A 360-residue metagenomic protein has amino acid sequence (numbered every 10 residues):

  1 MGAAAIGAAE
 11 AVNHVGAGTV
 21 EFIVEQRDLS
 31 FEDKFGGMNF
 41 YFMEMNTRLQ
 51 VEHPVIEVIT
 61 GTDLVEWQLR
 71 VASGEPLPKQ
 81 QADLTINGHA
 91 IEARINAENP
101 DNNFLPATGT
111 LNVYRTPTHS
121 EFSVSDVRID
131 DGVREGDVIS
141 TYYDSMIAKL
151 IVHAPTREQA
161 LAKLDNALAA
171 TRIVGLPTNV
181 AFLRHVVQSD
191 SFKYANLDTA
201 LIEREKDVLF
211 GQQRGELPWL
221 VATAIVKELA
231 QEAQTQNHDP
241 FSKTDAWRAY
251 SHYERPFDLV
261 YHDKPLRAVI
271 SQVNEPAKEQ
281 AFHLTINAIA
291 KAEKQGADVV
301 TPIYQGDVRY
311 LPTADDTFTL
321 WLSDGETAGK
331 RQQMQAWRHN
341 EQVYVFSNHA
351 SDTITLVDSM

Functional and structural regions predicted by a protein language model:
M1-E25, L29: A long amphipathic alpha-helix within ATP-dependent nucleotide-binding catalytic cores
A5, D28, K34, Q50-V300 (+1 more regions): Catalytic cores of soluble metabolic enzymes centered on carboxylation/carboxyl-transfer
G16, G37-N39, L49-V51, N87 (+5 more regions): Short flexible coil/turn linkers enriched for glycine and charged/polar residues that connect secondary-structure
T19-F22, V55, K79-Q81, G306 (+1 more regions): Short beta-alpha junctions and helix-cap segments that line functional grooves
L29-T47: A short beta-strand motif that forms the metal-chelation/ATP-contact edge of phosphoryl-transfer active sites
D137-V138, S351-M360: Short beta-strand-turn/beta-hairpin segments enriched in glycine/proline and small hydrophobics that form edge-strand
A290-V300, D307-T319, Q342: Glycine-rich, small/acidic residue-mixed loop/short-helix segments
P302-R309, W321-L322, K330-Q332, F346-S347: C-terminal amphipathic alpha-helical interaction region
